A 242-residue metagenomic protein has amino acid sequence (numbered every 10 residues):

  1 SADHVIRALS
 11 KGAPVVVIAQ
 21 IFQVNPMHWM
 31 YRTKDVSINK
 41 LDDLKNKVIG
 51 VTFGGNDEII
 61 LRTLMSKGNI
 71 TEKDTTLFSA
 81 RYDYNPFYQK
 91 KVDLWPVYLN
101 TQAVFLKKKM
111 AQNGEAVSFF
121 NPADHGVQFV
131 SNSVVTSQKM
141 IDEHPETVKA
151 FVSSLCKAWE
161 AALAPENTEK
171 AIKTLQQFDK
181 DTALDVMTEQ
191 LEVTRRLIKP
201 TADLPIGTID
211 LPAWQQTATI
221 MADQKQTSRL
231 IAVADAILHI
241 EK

Functional and structural regions predicted by a protein language model:
S1-Q89, D93-N100, F120, Q128: Short, glycine-/small- and polar/acidic-enriched structural segments that line small-molecule recognition paths
D3, D83-K180: Pocket-lining segment of extracytoplasmic ligand-binding domains
A8, E143-H144, L230: Residues that scaffold the ATP/ADP-binding catalytic core of kinase and kinase-like folds
L9, R62-S66, K107, Q176 (+1 more regions): Class I S-adenosyl-L-methionine
K67-T71, M110-G114, T182, Q226: Short helix-capping segments at alpha-helix termini
F120-P122, T188-R195, I231-K242: Short linear loop/turn motifs
D142-Q224: Secondary-structure end/capping motifs
P212-K242: Conserved C-terminal helix/tail region of periplasmic/extracytoplasmic solute-binding proteins
